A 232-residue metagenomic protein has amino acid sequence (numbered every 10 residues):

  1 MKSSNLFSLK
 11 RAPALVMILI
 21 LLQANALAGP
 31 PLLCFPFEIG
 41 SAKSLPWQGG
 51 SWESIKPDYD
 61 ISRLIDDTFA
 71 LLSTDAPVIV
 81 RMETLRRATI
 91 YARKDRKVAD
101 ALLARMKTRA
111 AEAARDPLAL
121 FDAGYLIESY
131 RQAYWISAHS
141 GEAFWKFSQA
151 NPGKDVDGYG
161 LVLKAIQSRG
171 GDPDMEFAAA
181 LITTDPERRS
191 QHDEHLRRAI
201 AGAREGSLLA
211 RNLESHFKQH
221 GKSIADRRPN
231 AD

Functional and structural regions predicted by a protein language model:
K2-A14: Bacterial N-terminal signal peptides that target proteins for export
A12-A24: Bacterial N-terminal signal peptides
L27-P30: Boundary of Sec targeting at the N-terminus
K43-Q48, R63-Y91, A113-W145, G171-D185 (+1 more regions): Amphipathic alpha-helical repeat scaffolds of TPR domains
P46-W47, S51-W52, K56, R81-D100 (+4 more regions): Short coil/linker segments at helix-helix boundaries
Y59-L71, A99-R109, V156-K164: Repeat-mediated protein-protein interaction surfaces in helical alpha-solenoids
E112, S168-R169, A201-E205: Structural marker of alpha-solenoid helical repeat scaffolds
E194-D232: Terminal, low-structured helical/coil segments at or just beyond the last alpha-helical repeat
